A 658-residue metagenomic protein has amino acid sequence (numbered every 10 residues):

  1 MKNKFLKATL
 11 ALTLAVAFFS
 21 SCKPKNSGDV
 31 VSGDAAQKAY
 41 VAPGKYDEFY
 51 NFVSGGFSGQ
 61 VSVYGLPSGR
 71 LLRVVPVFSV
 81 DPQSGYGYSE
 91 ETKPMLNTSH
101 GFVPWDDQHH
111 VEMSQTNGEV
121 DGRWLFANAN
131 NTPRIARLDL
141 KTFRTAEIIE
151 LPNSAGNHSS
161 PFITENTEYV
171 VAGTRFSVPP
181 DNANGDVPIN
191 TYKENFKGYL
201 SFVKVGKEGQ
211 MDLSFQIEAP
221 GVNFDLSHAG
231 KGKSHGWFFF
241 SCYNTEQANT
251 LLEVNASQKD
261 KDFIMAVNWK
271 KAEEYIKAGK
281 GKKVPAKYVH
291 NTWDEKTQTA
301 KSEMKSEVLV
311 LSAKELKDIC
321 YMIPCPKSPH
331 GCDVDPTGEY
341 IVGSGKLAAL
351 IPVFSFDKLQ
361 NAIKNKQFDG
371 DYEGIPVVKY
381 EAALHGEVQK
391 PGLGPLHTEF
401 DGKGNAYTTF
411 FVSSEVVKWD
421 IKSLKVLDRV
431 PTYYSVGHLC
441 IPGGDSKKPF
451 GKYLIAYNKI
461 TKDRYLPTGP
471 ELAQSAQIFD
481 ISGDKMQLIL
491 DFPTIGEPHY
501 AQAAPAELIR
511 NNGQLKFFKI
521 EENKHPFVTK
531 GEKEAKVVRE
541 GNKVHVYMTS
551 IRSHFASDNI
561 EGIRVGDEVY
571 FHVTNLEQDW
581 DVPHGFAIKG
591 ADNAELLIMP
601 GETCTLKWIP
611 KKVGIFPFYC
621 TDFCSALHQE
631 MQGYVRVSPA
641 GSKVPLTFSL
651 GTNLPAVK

Functional and structural regions predicted by a protein language model:
Q37-F49, H110-M113, G122, A172-N195 (+5 more regions): Short, conserved, GDST-rich strand-edge loop motifs in beta-rich repeat architectures
K38-Y40, P82-S89, P104-T116, N153-I163 (+5 more regions): Repeated scaffold domains used in trafficking and secretory/extracellular systems, primarily beta-propellers
Y50-V53, W124-A127, Y169-V171, W237-F240 (+3 more regions): Conserved beta-propeller blade signature
L66-R70, L140-T145, F202-M211, A266-K287 (+5 more regions): Short loop/turn segments immediately following beta-strands, especially the blade-tip and inter-blade linker loops
V75-F78, I149-N153, F215-V222, M322-C325 (+4 more regions): Surface loop/turn motifs at the tips and blade-to-blade linkers of beta-strand repeat domains
L454, P467-K530: Blade-level signature of beta-propeller repeat domains, shared across WD40, Kelch, NHL, RCC1 and BNR/Asp-box propellers
V538-E568: N-terminal edge beta-strand
M599-K658: Extracellular/periplasmic metallocenter environments
